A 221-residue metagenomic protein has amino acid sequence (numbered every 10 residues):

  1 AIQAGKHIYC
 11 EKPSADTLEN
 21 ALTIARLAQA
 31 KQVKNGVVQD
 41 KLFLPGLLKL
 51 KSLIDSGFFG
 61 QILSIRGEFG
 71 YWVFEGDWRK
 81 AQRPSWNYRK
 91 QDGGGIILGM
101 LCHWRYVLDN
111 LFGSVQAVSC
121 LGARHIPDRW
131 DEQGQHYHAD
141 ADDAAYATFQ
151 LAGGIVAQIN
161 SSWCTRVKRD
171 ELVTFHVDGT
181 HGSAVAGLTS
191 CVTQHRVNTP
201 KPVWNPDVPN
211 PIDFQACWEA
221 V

Functional and structural regions predicted by a protein language model:
A1-L42, G57: Beta-strand-loop-alpha-helix segment that lines the small-molecule cofactor/substrate pocket of alpha/beta enzymes
K6, V33-K34, Q61-L63, G153-I155: Short, well-ordered coil/turn segments that N-cap beta-strands
C10, N35-V37, R66, I159 (+1 more regions): Hydrophobic residues in well-ordered beta-strands that form the structural core
K41-H138: Predominantly a Rossmann-like dinucleotide-binding segment in NAD(P)-dependent oxidoreductases
P127-H138, Y146, Q150-L151, L172-V221: C-terminal glycine/acidic-rich active-site capping loop/insertion
A139-A141, I155, K168-L172: Glycine/proline-rich active-site loop of Rossmann-fold NAD(P)-dependent oxidoreductases
A147, A157-I159: Membrane-embedded beta-strands that build the outer-membrane beta-barrel scaffold
S161-K168: Glycine-rich phosphate/pyrophosphate-binding beta-alpha loops
